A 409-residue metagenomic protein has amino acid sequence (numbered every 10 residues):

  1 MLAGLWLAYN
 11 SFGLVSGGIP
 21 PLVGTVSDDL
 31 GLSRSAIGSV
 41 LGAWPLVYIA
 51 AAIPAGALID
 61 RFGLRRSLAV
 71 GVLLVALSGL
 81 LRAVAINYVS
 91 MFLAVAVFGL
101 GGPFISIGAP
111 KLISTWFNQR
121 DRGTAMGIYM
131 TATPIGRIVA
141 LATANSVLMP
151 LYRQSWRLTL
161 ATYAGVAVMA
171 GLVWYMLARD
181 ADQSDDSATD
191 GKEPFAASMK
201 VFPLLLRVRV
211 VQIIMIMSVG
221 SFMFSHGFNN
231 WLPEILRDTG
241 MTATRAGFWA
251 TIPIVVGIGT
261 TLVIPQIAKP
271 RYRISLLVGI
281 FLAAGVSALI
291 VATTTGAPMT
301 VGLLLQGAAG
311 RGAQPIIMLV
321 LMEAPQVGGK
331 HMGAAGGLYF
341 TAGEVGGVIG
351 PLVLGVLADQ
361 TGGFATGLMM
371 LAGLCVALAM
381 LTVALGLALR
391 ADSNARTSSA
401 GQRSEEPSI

Functional and structural regions predicted by a protein language model:
I19-P20, R209-T251, G257-T261: Extracytoplasmic gate region of multi-pass secondary transporters
A50-I86: Conserved MFS/SLC helix-loop-helix module at the cytosolic interface between two early adjacent transmembrane helices
R61-G71, K269-F281: Cytoplasmic membrane-interface "Motif A"-like loop-to-helix N-cap segments of 12-TM Major Facilitator Superfamily
A94-A132: Cytoplasmic helix-loop-helix junction between adjacent transmembrane helices in 12-TM secondary transporters
Y129-A178: Helix-loop-helix hairpin linking two adjacent transmembrane segments in secondary transporters
Y175-K200, D392-G401: Flexible cytoplasmic inter-helical loops of multi-pass small-molecule transporters
Y272-V320: C-terminal transmembrane helical hairpin of 12-TM major facilitator-type secondary transporters
G328-T361: A late C-terminal transmembrane helix in Major Facilitator Superfamily
